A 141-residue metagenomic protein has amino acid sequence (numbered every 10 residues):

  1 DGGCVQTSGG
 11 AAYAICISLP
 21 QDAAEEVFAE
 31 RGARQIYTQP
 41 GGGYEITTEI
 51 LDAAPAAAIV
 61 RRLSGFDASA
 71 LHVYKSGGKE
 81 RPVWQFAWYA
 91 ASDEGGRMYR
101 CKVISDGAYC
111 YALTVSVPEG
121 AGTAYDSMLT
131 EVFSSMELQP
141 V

Functional and structural regions predicted by a protein language model:
V5-V60, Y89-S92: Secretory pathway targeting signatures of secreted, lumenal, and periplasmic proteins
A11, I15, L51, G95 (+2 more regions): Extracytoplasmic/periplasmic, Sec-exported soluble proteins
C16-I17, A56-V60, C101, D126-F133: Extracytoplasmic/secreted envelope proteins and their assembly/folding machinery, especially bacterial periplasmic
Q21-A23, Y109-V141: Surface-exposed amphipathic alpha-helical segments
D22-E26, F66-L71, M136: Short glycine-aromatic motifs
E45, W84-Q85, A112: Surface-exposed aromatic
R61-A108: Signature of long, low-cysteine stretches enriched in small and polar/charged residues
